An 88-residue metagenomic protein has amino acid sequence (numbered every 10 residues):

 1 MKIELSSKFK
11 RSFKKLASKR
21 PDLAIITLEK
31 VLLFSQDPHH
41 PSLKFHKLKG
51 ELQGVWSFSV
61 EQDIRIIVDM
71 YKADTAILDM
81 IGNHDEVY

Functional and structural regions predicted by a protein language model:
M1, E29-K30, K44, G54-W56 (+2 more regions): A generic structural signal for short beta-strands and their flanking turns/coil linkers
M1-K30: Arg/Lys-rich, positively charged N-terminal/basic patches that mediate binding to nucleic acids
K2-E4, A24, F45-L48, L78: Alpha-helical interaction segments
R11, L33, E86: Active-site micro-motifs of SAM-dependent methyltransferase domains
R11, P38, L43, K47 (+2 more regions): Residue-level signal for pocket-adjacent positions within structured domains
K14, P21-I25, V60-Y88: Enriched for short, Lys/Arg-rich terminal
L33-S57: A short, surface-exposed loop/turn module that caps and links secondary-structure elements
